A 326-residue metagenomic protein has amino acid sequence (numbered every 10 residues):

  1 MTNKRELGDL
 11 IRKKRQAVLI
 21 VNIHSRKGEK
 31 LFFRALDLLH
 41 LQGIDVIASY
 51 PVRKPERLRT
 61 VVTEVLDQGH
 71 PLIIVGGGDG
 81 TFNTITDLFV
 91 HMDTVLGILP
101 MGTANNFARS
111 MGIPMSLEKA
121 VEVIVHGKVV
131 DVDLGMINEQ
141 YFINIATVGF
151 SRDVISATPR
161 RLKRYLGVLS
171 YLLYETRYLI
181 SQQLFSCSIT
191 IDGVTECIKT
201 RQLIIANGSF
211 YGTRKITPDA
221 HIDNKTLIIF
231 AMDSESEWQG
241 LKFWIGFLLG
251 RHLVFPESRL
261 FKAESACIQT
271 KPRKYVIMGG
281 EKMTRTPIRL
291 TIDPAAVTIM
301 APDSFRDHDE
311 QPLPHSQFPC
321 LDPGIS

Functional and structural regions predicted by a protein language model:
M1-I73, N83, T195, R306 (+1 more regions): ATP/NTP phosphate-donor binding region
N3-R5, I191, C197, H221 (+1 more regions): ATP/nucleoside-binding phosphotransfer catalytic cores, i.e., glycine-rich phosphate-binding loops
I11, I20, E29-K30, L41-Q42 (+2 more regions): Catalytic core of DAGKc-family lipid kinases
I23, G76-G78, M101: Glycine-rich beta-strand-to-loop/alpha-helix junction loops that act as flexible
G80-T94: Short Gly/Thr/Asp-enriched flexible loops that form oxyanion-binding sites at enzyme active sites
T147, S151, I204-P218, K282: Glycine-rich phosphate/pyrophosphate-binding beta-alpha loops
L162-S170, K215, D219-Q239: Gly/Ser/Thr-rich active-site loops/lids in small-molecule metabolic enzymes that frequently grip phosphoryl groups
